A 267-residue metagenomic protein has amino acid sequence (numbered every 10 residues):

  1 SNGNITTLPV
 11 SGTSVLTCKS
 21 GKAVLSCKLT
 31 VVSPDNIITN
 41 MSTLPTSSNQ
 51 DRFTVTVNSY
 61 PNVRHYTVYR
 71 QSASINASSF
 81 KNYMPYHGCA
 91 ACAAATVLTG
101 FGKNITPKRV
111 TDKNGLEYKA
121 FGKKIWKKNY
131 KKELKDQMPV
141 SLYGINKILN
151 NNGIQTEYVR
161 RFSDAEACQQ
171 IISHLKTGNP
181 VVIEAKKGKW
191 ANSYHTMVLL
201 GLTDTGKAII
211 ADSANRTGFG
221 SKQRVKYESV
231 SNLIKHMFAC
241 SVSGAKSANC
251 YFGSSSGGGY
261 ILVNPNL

Functional and structural regions predicted by a protein language model:
S1-N36: Extracytoplasmic soluble-region selector
S14, H87, H195-M197: Residue-level detector of short, conserved catalytic/binding motifs and their immediate flanks
A23-C27, I154, H195-M197: Short beta-strand segments
V32-Q137, K187, K222-E228, K235: Active-site-adjacent structural segments surrounding the nucleophilic cysteine of cysteine proteases and isopeptidases
N82-A91, K135-L142, D164, C168 (+2 more regions): Solvent-exposed, acidic/flexible segments
N129-Y158: Mid-length scaffold segments of soluble, non-membrane domains
R160-F219: Active-site-adjacent substructure of cysteine-protease-like catalytic cores
L202-L267: Noncatalytic regulatory segments and standalone regulatory/sensor domains
